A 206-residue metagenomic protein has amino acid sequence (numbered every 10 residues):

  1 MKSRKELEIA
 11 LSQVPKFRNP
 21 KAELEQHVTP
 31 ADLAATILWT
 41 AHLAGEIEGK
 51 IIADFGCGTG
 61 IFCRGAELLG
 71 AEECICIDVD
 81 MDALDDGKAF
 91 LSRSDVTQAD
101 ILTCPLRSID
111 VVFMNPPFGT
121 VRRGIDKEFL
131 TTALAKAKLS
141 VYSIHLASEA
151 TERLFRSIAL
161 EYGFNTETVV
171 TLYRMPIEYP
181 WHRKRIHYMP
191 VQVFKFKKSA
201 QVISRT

Functional and structural regions predicted by a protein language model:
M1-A53, F62: S-adenosyl-L-methionine
G56: Conserved S-adenosyl-L-methionine
T59-A71: Conserved SAM-binding loop of SAM-dependent methyltransferases across substrates and taxa, primarily the Class I
E73-D78: Conserved SAM-binding motif I beta-strand of class I
D82-A83, T151: Conserved short alpha-helix immediately C-terminal to the canonical SAM/SAH-binding motif I of Rossmann-like
G87-K88: Conserved SAM-binding loop
S92-I101: Conserved SAM-binding strand-loop segment of SAM-dependent methyltransferases
I101-Q192: S-adenosylmethionine
